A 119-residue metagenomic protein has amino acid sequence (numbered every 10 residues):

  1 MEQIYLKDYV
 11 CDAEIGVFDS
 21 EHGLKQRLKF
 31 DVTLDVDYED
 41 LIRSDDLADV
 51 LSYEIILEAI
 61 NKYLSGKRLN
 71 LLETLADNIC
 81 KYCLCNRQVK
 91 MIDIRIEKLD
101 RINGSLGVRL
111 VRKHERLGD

Functional and structural regions predicted by a protein language model:
M1-D119: N-terminal, polar/charged subdomain of small-to-medium soluble alpha/beta proteins
